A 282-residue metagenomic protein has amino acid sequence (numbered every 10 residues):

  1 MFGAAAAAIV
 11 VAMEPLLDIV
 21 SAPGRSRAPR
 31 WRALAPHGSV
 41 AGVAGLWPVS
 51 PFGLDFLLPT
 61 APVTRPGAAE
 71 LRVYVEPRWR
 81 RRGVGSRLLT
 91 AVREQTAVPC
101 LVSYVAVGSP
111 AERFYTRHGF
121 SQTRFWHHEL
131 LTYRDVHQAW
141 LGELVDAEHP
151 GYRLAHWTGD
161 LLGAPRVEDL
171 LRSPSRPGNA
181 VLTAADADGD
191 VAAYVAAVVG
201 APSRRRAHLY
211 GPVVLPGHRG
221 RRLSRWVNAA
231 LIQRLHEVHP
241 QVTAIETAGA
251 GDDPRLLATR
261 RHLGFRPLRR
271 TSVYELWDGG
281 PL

Functional and structural regions predicted by a protein language model:
M1-G45, L141-P174: Short amphipathic alpha-helix that is part of the acyltransferase structural core
M1-I9, P66-A69, P77-P150, R270-G279: Acyl-donor-binding surface of acyltransferase catalytic domains
I9-E14, A22-S26, W31-A33, G38-A69 (+4 more regions): N-terminal membrane-targeting/anchoring modules of bacterial envelope and secretion proteins
G24-P29, A44-T64, L170-P216: A conserved beta-strand-loop-helix scaffold within acyl/acetyltransferase catalytic domains
A69-R81, G211-G220: A short, internal acetyl-CoA/4′-phosphopantetheine-binding micro-motif in the GNAT/acyltransferase core
R80, L101-E112, L215-R219, A244-L257 (+2 more regions): Conserved beta-strand-loop-alpha-helix junction that forms the acyl-donor binding cleft
R81-E94, V214, G220-R234, A258 (+1 more regions): Conserved acetyl-CoA-binding loop-helix of GNAT-fold acetyltransferases
D190, Y194-V198, H208, L223 (+3 more regions): Extended, compositionally biased non-globular segments
